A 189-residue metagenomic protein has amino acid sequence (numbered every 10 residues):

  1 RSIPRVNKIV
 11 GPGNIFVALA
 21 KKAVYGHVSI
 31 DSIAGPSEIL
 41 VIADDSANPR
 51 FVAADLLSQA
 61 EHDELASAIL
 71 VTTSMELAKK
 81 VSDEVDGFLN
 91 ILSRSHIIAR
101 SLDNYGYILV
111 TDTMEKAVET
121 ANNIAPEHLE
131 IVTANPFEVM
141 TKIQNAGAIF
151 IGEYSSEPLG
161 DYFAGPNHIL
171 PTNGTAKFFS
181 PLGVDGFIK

Functional and structural regions predicted by a protein language model:
R1-S67: Conserved NAD(P)+-binding/catalytic subdomain of aldehyde/semialdehyde dehydrogenases
I9, I39-L40, I108, L129 (+1 more regions): Short, well-ordered beta-strand core segments
I15-F16, S46-N48, M75-E76, M114-K116 (+4 more regions): Short, glycine-/Ser/Thr-/acidic-enriched flexible segments
K21-A23, A54, S82-D83, K142-Q144 (+1 more regions): Short amphipathic alpha-helical segments
A23-G26, R50-D55, L89-R94, D112-K116 (+1 more regions): Short amphipathic beta-strand starts and helix->beta connectors
I42-D44, L70-T73, V110-T111, I151-G152 (+1 more regions): Short beta-strand-to-turn element immediately C-terminal to the catalytic PLP-Schiff-base lysine in fold type I
H62, L70-A146: A glycine- and small/hydrophobic-rich beta-loop-beta segment that serves as a flexible "lid/hinge" or phosphate-binding
N122-K189: C-terminal core of ALDH-fold dehydrogenases
